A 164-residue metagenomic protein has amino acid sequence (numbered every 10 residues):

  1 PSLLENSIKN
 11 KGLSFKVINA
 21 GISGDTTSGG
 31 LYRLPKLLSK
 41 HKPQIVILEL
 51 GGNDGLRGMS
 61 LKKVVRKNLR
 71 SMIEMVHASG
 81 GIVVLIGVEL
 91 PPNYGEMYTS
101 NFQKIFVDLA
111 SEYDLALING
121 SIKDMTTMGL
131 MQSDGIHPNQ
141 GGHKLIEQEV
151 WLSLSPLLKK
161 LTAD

Functional and structural regions predicted by a protein language model:
P1, E89-D164: Catalytic His-Asp segment of secreted/periplasmic serine-dependent ester chemistry enzymes
P1, S28-K40, K62-S71: Alpha-helical scaffolding within the catalytic cores of extracellular/periplasmic polymer-degrading hydrolases
P1-S23, R33-K42: Serine-esterase "nucleophile elbow" of acetyl-processing enzymes
K11, S79-G80, Y113: Helix C-cap/helix->beta junction micro-motif
I22-S28, G52-R57, V64, E89-N93 (+2 more regions): Solvent-exposed loop/turn segments at secondary-structure junctions within structured extracellular/periplasmic domains
L38, K42-L48, G52: Proline-aspartate-enriched helix->loop->beta-strand connector
S39-K42, A78-S79, L157, L161: Glycine-rich phosphate-binding loop signature in dinucleotide/nucleotide-binding domains
E49, N53, R70-K104, K123-D124: Active-site segments of SGNH/GDSL-like serine hydrolases that catalyze O-acetyl group transfer/hydrolysis on lipids
